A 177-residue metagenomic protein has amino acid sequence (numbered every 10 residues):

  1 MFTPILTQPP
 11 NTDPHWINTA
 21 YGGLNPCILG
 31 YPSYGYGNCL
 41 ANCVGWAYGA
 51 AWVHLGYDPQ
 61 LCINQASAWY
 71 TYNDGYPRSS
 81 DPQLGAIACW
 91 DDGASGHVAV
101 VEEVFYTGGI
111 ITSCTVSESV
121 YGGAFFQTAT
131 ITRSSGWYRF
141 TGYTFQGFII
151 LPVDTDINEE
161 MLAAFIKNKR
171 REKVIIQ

Functional and structural regions predicted by a protein language model:
M1-V120: Secreted/periplasmic proteins that engage bacterial cell-wall peptidoglycan
T3-T7, F125-N158: Intrinsically disordered, low-complexity, charged/polar segments
T19, T128, L162-A163: Residue-level detector of intrinsically disordered, flexible termini and proteolytic processing junctions
Y70-S79, Y138, Y143, K169: Short glycine-aromatic motifs
G109, S135-W137, R171: Intrinsic-disorder/low-complexity loop/linker signature
E118, R133, I150-P152, N168 (+1 more regions): Surface-exposed beta-strand edges and flanking loops
D156-Q177: Enriched but not universal
